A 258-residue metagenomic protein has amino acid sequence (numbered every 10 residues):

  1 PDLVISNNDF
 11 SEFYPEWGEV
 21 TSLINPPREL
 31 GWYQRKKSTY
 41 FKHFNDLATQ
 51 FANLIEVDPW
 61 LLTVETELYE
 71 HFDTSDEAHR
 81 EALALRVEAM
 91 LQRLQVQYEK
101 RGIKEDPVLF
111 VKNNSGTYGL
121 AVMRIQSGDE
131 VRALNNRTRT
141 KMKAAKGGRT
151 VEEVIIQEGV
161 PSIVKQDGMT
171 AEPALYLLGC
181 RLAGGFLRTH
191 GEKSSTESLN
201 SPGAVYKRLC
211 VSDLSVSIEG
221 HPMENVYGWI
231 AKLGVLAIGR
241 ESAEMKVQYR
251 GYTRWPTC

Functional and structural regions predicted by a protein language model:
P1, W17-V20, Q34-I155: Active-site nucleotide/adenylate-binding loops and adjacent lid/helix of ATP-dependent enzymes
I5-F10: Structural motif
L62-T74, S115, L120, Q126-C258: ATP-dependent carboxylate/phosphate-activation module, predominantly the ATP-grasp catalytic core and closely related
